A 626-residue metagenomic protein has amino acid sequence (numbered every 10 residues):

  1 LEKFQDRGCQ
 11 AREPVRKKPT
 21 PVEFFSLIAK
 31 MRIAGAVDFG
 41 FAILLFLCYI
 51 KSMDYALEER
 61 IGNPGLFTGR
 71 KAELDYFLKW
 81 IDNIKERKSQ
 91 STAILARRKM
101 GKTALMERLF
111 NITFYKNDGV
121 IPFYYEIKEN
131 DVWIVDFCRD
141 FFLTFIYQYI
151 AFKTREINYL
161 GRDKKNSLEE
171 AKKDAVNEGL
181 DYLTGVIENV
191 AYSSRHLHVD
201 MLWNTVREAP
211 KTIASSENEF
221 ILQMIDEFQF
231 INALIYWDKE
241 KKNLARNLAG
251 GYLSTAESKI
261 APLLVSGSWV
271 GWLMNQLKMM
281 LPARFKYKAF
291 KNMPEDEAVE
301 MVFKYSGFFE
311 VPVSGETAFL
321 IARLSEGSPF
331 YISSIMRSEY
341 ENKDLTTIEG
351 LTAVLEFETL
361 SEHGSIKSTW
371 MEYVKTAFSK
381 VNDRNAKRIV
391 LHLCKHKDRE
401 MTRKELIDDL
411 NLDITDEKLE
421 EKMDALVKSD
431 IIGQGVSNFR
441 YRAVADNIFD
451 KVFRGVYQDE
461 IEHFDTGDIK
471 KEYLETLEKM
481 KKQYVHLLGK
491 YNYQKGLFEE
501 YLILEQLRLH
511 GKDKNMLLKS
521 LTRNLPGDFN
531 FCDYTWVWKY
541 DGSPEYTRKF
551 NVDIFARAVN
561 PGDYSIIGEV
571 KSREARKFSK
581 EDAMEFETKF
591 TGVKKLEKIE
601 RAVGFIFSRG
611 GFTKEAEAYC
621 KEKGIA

Functional and structural regions predicted by a protein language model:
L45-K99, A104-K116: Walker A/P-loop-proximal flanking segment of P-loop NTPase domains
S89-T92, A96-D238: P-loop NTPase nucleotide-binding core
S215-E217, M224, F230-L234, D238-K278: Sensor-1/coupling segment of RecA-like P-loop NTPase cores
F290-T317, I335: Conserved small helical "lid"/interfacial subdomain of P-loop NTPases
G327, S333-I414: Winged-helix-like regulatory helical subdomains adjacent to P-loop NTPase cores
L412-S429: Short amphipathic alpha-helical interaction segments
N447-K479: Short, amphipathic alpha-helical interaction segments positioned at domain boundaries
L507, W536-G542, F550-R576, D582-T591 (+1 more regions): Conserved catalytic cores of phosphodiester-cleaving nucleases, focusing on short active-site segments
